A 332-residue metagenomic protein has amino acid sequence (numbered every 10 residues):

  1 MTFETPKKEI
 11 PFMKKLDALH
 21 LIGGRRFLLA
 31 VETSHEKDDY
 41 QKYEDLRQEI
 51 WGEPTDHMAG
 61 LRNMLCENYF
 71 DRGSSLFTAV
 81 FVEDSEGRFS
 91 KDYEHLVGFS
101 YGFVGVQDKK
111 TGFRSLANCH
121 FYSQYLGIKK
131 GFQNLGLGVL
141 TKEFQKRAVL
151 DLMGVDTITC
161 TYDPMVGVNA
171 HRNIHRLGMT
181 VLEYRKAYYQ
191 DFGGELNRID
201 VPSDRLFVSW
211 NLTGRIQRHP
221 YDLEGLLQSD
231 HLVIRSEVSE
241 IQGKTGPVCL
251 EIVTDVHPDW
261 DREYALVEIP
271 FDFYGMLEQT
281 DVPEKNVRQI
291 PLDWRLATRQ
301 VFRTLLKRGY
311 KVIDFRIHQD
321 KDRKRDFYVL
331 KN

Functional and structural regions predicted by a protein language model:
M1-G23, T33, L182, K186-N332: Intrinsically disordered, low-complexity, positively biased terminal segments
T2-F81, Y93-L96, Y122: Short amphipathic alpha-helix that is part of the acyltransferase structural core
F77-A79, G87-G105, K110-G112, H120-G127: Conserved beta-strand in the GNAT
D84, V104-V106, Y125-K130, Y162-V166 (+1 more regions): Short, flexible loop/turn elements at secondary-structure junctions
I128, Q133-L150, N169, I290 (+1 more regions): Conserved acetyl-CoA-binding loop-helix of GNAT-fold acetyltransferases
K146, L150-D151, H175, R303-L306: Non-catalytic positions within long, well-ordered alpha-helices that form the structural scaffold/packing of enzyme
V149-P164: Conserved GNAT acetyl-CoA-binding A-motif
T161-L182: Basic (Lys/Arg-enriched) interaction patch that binds polyanionic ligands
